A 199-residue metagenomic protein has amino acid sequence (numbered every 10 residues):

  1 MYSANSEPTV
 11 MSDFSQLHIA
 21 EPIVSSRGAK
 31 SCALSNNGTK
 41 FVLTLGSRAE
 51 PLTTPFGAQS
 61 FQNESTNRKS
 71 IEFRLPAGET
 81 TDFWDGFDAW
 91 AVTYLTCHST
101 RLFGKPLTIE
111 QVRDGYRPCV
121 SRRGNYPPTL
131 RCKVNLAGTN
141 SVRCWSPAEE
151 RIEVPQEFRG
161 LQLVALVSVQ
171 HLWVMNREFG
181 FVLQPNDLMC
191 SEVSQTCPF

Functional and structural regions predicted by a protein language model:
M1-L136: OB-fold ssDNA-binding interfaces and closely related basic DNA-contact patches used across DNA replication/repair
R122-V193: Extended serine/threonine-enriched, polar tracts that run as long, contiguous segments within proteins
S194-F199: Extended, charge-rich, solvent-exposed interface segments
